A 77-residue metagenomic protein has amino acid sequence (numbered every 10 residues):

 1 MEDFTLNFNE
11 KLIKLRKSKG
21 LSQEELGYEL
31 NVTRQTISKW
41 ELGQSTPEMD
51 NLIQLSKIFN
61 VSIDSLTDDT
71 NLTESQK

Functional and structural regions predicted by a protein language model:
M1-S18: A short, Lys/Arg-rich alpha-helix, primarily the initiator
E10, G20-L21, P47-D50: Residue-level signal for the short linker/turn that defines the boundary of a DNA-recognition helix
K17, N31, L42-Q44, N71: Residue-level detection of the helix-turn-helix DNA-binding "recognition helix"
K17, Y28, K57: Alpha-helical residues within the helix-turn-helix
G20-K39: Short alpha-helical DNA-recognition segment
D50-S65: DNA major-groove recognition helix of helix-turn-helix/homeodomain DNA-binding modules
D68-K77: Short, charged recognition helix plus adjacent turn of helix-turn-helix-like nucleic-acid-binding domains
